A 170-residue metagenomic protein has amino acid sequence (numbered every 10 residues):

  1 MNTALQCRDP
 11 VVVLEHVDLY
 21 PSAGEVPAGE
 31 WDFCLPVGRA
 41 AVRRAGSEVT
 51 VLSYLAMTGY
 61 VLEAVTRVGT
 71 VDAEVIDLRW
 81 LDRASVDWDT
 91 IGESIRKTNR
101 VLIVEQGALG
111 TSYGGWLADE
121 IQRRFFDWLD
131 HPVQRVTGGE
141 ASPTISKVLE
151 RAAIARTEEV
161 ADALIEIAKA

Functional and structural regions predicted by a protein language model:
M1-D9: Internal gly/pro-rich beta-alpha loop/helix module that stabilizes soluble enzyme cofactors or their anionic handles
V17-A170: Thiamine diphosphate
